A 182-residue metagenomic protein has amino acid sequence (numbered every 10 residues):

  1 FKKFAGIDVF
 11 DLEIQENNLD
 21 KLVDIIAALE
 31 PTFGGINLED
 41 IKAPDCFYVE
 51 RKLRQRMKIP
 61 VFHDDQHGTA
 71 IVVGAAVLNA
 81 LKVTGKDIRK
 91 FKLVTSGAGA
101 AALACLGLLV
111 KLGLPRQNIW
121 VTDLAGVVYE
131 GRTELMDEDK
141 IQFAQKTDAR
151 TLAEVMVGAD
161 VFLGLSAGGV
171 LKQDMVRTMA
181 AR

Functional and structural regions predicted by a protein language model:
F1-F62, H67-I88, T95, V110 (+1 more regions): Metallocofactor- and cofactor-centric catalytic cores in central/energy metabolism, strongly enriched
F1-K2, A28, E154, R177-A180: A general structural signal for short secondary-structure junctions and capping/turn motifs
K2-A5, H67, I71-A159, L163: Glycine-rich phosphate/diphosphate-binding loop of Rossmann-like nucleotide-binding domains
K21, V128-Y129, T178: A broad, structure-centric signal for solvent-exposed, well-ordered loop/edge residues that line or flank functional
L38, L109, L114, A149 (+1 more regions): Conserved P-loop NTPase motor core
F47-Y48, C105, G131, K172-D174: Short glycine-/acidic-enriched loop or helix-start segments at secondary-structure transitions that form or flank
V49-R56, M156-G158, A167-R182: Rossmann-fold NAD(P) dinucleotide-binding segment
